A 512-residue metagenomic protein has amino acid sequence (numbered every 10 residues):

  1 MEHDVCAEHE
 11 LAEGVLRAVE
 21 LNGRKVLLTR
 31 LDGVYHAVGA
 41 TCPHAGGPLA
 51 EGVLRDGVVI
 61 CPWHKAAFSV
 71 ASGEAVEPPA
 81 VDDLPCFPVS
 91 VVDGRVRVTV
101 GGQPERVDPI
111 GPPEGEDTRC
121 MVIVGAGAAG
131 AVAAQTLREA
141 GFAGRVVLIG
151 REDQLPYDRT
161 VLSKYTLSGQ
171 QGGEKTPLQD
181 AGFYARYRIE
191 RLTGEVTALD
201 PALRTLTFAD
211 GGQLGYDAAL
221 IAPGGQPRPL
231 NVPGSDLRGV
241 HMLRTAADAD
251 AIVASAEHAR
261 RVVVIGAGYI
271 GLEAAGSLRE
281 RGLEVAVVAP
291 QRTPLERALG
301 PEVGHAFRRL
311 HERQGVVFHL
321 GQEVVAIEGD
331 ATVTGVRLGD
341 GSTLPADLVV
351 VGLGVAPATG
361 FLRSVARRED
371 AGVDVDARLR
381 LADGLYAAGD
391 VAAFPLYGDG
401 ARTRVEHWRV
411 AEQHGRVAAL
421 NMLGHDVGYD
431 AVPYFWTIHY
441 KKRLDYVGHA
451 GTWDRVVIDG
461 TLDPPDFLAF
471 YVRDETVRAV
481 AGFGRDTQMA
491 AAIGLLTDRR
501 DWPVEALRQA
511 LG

Functional and structural regions predicted by a protein language model:
M1-R55, S90-Q103: N-terminal pre-ligand scaffold of iron-sulfur
L21-N22, A143, G182, Y187-F208 (+2 more regions): A Rossmann-like FAD-binding core segment of flavoenzymes
P62, F68-R95, T99-V122, D180-V263 (+4 more regions): FAD-binding core/adjacent interface of flavoenzyme oxidoreductases
E116-E190, R228, A275-L299, A491: Beta1-alpha1 glycine-rich phosphate/pyrophosphate-binding loop at the start of Rossmann-like nucleotide-binding domains
D117-V122, V391-Q488: Mid-to-C-terminal Rossmann-like scaffold of FAD/NAD(P)H-dependent oxidoreductases
G125-A129, R244-T245, G266-G268: Glycine-rich Rossmann-fold phosphate-binding loop(s) that bind the pyrophosphate of adenine dinucleotide cofactors
D236-E257, A331-R337, S342-V417: FAD-site-proximal beta/loop scaffold in flavoenzymes
P503-G512: Cysteine/selenocysteine-centered motifs that mediate thiol-based redox chemistry or coordinate metal-sulfur cofactors
